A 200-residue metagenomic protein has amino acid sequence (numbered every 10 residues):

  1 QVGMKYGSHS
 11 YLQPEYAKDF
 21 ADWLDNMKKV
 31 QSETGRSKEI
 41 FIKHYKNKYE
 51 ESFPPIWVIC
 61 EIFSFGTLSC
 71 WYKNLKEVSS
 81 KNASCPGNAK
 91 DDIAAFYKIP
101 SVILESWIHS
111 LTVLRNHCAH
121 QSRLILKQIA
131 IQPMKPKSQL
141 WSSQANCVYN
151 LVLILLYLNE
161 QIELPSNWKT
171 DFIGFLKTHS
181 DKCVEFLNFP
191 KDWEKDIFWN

Functional and structural regions predicted by a protein language model:
Q1-N200: Amphipathic alpha-helical interface elements
